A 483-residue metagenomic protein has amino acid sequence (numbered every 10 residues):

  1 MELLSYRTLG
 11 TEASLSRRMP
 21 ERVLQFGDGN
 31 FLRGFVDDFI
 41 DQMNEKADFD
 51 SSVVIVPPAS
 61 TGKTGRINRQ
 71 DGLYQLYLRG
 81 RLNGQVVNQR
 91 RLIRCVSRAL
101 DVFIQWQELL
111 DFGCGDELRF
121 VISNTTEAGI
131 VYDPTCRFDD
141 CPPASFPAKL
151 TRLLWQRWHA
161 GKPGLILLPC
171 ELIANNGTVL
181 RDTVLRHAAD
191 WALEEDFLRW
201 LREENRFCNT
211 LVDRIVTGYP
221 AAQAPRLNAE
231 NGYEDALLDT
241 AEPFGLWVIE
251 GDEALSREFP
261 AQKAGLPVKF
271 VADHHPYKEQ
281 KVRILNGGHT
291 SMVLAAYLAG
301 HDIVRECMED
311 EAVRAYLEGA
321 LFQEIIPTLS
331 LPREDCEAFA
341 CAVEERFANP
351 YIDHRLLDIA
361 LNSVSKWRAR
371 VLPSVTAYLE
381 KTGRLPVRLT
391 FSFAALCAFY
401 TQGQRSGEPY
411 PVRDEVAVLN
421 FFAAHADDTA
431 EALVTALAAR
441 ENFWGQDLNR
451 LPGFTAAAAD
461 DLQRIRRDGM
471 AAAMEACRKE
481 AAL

Functional and structural regions predicted by a protein language model:
M1-L483: Substrate/ligand-engaging "lid" and interaction regions
